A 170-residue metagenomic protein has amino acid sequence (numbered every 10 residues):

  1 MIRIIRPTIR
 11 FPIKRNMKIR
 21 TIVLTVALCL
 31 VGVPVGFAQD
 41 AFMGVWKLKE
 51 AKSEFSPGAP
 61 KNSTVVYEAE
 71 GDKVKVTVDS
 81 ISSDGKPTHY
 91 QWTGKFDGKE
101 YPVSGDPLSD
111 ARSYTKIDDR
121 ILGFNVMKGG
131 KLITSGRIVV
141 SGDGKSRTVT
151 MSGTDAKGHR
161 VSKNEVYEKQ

Functional and structural regions predicted by a protein language model:
P7, F11-V26: Bacterial N-terminal signal peptides that target proteins for export
T25-V33: Bacterial N-terminal signal peptides
F37-Q170: Hydrophobic small-molecule pocket/channel-lining residues, especially in calycin-type beta-barrels
